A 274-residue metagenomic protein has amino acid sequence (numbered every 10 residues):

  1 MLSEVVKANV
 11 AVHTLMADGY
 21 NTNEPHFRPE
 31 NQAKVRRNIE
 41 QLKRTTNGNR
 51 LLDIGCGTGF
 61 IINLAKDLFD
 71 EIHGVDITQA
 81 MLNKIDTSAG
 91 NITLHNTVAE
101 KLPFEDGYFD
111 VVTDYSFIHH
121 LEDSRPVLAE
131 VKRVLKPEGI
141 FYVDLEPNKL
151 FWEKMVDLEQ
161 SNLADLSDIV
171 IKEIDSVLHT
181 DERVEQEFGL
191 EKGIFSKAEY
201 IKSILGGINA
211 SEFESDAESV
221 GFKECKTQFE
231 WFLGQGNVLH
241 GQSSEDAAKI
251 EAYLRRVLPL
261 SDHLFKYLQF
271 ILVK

Functional and structural regions predicted by a protein language model:
M1-T46, F60-L64, M81, Y253: Conserved class I S-adenosyl-L-methionine
G48-G55: Conserved class I S-adenosyl-L-methionine
T58-K101: Class I SAM-dependent methyltransferase SAM/SAH-binding core
T113: A conserved beta-strand element that flanks and buttresses the S-adenosyl-L-methionine
S116-F117: Short catalytic micro-motifs in class I SAM-dependent methyltransferases
R125-P137: A short glycine-rich, Lys/Arg-flanked "PGG" loop and its adjoining helix->strand segment in the class I
I140-R183: Conserved class I S-adenosyl-L-methionine
G189, A198-L205, A210-E218, E224-K274: A C-terminal cap/extension of S-adenosyl-L-methionine-dependent methyltransferases that defines the acceptor-substrate
